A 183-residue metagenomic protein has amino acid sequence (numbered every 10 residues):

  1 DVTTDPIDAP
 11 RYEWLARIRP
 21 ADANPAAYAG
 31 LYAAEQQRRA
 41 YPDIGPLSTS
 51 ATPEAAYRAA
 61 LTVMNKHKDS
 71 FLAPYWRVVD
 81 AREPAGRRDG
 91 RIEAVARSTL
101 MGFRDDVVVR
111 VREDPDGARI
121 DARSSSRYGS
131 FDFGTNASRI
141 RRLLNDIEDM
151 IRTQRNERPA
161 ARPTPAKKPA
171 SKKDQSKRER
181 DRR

Functional and structural regions predicted by a protein language model:
D1-R183: Ser/Thr-rich, low-complexity intrinsically disordered terminal regions
